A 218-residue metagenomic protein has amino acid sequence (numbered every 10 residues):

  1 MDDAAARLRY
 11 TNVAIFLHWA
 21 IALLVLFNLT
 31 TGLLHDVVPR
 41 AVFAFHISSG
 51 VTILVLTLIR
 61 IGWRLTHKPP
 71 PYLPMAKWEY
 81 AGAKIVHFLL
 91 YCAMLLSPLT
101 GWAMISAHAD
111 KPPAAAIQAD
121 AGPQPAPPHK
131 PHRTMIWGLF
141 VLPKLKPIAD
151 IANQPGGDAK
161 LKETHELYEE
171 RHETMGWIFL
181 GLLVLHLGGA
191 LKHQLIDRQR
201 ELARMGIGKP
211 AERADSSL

Functional and structural regions predicted by a protein language model:
M1-L218: Membrane-embedded alpha-helical bundles that constitute the cytochrome b-like, heme-associated redox core of multi-pass
